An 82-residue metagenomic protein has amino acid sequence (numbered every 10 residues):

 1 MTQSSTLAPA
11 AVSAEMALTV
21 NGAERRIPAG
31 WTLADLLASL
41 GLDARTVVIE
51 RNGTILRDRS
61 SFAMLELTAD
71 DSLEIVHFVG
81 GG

Functional and structural regions predicted by a protein language model:
M1-G81: Ubiquitin-like/PB1-type beta-grasp interaction modules and other compact soluble beta-rich domains
